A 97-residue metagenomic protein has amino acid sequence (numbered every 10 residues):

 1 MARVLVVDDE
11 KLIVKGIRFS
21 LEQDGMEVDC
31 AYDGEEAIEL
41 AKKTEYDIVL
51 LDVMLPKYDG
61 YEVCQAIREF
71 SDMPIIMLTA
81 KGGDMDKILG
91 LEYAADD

Functional and structural regions predicted by a protein language model:
M1-D97: N-terminal/domain-start alpha-helical segments
